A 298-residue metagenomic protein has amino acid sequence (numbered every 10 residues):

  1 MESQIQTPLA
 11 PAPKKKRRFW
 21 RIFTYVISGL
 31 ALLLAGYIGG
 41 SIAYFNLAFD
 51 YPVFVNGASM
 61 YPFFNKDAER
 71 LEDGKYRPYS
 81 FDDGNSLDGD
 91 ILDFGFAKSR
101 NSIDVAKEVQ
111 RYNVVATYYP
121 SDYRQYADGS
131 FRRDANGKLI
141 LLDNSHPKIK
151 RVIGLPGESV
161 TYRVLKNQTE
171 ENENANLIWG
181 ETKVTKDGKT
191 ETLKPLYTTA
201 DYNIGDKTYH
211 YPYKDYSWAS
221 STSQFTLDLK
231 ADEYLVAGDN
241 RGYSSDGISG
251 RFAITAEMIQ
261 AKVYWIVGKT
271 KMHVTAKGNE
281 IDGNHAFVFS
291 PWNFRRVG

Functional and structural regions predicted by a protein language model:
E2-P11, R17, R21-T24, Y51-F54 (+1 more regions): Soluble "head" domains of membrane/secretory-pathway proteins
T24-A43: Hydrophobic membrane-insertion alpha-helices, especially the h-region of bacterial N-terminal signal peptides
G39-G57: Aromatic-capped interface at the extracytoplasmic side of an N-terminal signal-anchor transmembrane helix
